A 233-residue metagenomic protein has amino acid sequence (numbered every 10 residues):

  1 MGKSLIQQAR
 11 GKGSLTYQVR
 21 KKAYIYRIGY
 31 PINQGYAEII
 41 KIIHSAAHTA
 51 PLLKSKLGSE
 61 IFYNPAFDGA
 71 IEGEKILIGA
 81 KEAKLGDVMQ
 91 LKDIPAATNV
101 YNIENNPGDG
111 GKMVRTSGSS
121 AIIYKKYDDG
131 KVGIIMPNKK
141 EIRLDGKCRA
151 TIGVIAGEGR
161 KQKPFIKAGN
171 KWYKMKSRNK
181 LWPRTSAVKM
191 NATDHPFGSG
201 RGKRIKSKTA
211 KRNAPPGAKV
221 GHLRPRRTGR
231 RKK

Functional and structural regions predicted by a protein language model:
M1-A50, I71-K233: Basic, glycine/proline-rich low-complexity segments that contact nucleic acids
L53-S55: Short beta-strand scaffold segments in enzyme catalytic cores
L57-E60, P137-K139: Glycine-centered tight beta-turn/hairpin loop motif at sheet-sheet or coil-to-beta transitions
E60-I71: Beta-strand/loop nucleic-acid-binding surfaces
